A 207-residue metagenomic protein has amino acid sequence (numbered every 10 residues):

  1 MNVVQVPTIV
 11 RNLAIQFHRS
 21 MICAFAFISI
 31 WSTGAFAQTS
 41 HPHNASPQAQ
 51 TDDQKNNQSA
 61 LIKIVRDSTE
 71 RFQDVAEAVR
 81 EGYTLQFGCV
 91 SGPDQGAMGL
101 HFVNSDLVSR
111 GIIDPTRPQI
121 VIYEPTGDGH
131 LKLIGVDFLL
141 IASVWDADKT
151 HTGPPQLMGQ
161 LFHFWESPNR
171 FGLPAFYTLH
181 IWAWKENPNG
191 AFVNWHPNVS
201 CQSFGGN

Functional and structural regions predicted by a protein language model:
M1-F17: N-terminal secretory signal peptides that target proteins for export/translocation
S20-W31: Bacterial N-terminal signal peptides
A35-A37: Boundary at the C-terminal end of the N-terminal hydrophobic targeting segment
T39-N207: Primary mode marks residue(s) on the alpha4-beta5-alpha5 output face of response regulator receiver
